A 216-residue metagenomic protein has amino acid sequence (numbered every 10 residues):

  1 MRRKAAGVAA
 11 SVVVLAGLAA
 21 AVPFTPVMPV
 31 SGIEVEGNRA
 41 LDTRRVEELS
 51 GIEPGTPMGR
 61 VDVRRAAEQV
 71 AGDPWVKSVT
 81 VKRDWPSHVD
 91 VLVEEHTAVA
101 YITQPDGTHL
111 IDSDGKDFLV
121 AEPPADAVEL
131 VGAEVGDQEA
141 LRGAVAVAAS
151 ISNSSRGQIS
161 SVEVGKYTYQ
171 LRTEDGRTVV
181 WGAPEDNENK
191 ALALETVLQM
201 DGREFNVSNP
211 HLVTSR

Functional and structural regions predicted by a protein language model:
M1-T25, K166-R216: N-terminal positively charged amphipathic segments used for targeting/anchoring
K4-L41, E48, P57-G107: Periplasmic polypeptide-binding modules associated with outer-membrane biogenesis and secretion
M28-V30, L41, D73-P74, D84-H88 (+8 more regions): Extracytoplasmic
T43, E47, V63, A67 (+3 more regions): Extracytoplasmic/secreted envelope proteins and their assembly/folding machinery, especially bacterial periplasmic
L49-E53, Q69-D73, V147-S154, V197-M200: Structured segments of extracytoplasmic/periplasmic soluble domains in secreted or envelope-associated proteins
I52-P57, E129-D137, T178-P184: Second-shell loop/turn segments in exported
V91-G165: Extracytoplasmic segments of membrane-associated envelope/inner-membrane machinery
